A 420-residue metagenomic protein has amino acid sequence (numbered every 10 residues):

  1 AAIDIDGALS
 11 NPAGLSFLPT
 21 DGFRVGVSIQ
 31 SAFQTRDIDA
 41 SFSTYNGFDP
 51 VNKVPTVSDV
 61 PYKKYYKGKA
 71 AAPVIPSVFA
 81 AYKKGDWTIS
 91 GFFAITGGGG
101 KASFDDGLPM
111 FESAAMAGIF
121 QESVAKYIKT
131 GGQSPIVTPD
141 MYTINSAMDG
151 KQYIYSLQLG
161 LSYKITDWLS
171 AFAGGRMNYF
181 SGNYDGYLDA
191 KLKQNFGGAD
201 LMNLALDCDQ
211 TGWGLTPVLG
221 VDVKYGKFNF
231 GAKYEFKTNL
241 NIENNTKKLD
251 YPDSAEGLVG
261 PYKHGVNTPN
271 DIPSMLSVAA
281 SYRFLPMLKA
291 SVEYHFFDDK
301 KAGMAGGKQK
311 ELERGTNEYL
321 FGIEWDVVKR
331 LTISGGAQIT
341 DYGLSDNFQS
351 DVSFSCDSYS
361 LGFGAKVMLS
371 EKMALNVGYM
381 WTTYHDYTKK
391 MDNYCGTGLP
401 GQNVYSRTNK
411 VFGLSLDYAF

Functional and structural regions predicted by a protein language model:
A1-G98, F354, M380: N-terminal, post-signal peptide beta-strand-biased segments of exported outer-membrane/organellar beta-barrel and other
I3, T20, I75-P76, A81-F420: Outer-membrane beta-barrel porins/channels
